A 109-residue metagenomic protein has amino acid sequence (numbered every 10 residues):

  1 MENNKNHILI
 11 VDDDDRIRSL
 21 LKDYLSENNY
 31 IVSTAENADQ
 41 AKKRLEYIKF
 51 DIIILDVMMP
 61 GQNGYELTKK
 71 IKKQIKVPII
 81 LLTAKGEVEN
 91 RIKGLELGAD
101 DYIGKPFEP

Functional and structural regions predicted by a protein language model:
L9, T34-I52: Acidic, metal-coordinating helix/loop segments flanking the phosphotransfer/catalytic sites of two-component signaling
D15-S33, Y47: Two-component/phosphorelay signaling modules centered on CheY-like receiver
R18, P60, E87, K105: The feature encodes the CheY-like receiver
T34, G61-Q62, V88, E96: Residue-level signal for the "D+5" position in two-component response regulator receiver
N37, N63-E66: Acidic catalytic/metal-coordinating carboxylates
E46-I48, K70-V77, L97: Conserved phosphotransfer cores of two-component systems
D56, T83: Active-site residues of response regulator receiver
